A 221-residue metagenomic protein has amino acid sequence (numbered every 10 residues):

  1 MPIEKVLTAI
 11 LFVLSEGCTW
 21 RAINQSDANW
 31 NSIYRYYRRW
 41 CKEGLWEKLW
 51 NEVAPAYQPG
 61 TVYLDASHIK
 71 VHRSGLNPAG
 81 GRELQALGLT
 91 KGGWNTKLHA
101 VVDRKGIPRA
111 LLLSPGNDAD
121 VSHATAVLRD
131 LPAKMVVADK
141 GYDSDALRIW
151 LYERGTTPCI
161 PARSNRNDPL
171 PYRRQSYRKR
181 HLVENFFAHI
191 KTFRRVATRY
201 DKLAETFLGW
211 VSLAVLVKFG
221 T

Functional and structural regions predicted by a protein language model:
M1-T221: Short alpha-helical elements
